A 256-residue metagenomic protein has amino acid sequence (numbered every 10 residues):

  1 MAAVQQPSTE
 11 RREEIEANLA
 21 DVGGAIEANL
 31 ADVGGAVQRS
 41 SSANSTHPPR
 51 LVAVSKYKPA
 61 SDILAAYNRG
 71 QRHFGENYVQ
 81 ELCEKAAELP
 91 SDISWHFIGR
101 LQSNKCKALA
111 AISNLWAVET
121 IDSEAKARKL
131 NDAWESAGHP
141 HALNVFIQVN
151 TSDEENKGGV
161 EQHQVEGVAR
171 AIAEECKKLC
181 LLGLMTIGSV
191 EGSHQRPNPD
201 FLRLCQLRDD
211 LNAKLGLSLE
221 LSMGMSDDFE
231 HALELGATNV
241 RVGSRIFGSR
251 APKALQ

Functional and structural regions predicted by a protein language model:
A2-D227, L233-L235, F247-S249: Conserved alpha/beta-domain cores
A237-L255: Gly/Pro- and small hydrophobic-enriched strand-loop and loop-to-helix capping segments that sit at the rims
